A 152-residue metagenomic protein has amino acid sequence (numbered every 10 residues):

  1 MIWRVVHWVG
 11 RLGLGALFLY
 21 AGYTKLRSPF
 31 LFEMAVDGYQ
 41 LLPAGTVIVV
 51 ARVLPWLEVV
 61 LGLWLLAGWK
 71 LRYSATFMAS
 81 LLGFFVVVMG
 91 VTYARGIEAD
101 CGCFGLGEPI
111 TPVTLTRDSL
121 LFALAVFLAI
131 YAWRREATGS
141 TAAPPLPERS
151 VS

Functional and structural regions predicted by a protein language model:
M1-E148: Membrane-interfacial helix-loop segments of redox and metal-homeostasis proteins, especially TM-loop-TM junctions
S150-S152: Intrinsically disordered, low-complexity charged/polar segments
